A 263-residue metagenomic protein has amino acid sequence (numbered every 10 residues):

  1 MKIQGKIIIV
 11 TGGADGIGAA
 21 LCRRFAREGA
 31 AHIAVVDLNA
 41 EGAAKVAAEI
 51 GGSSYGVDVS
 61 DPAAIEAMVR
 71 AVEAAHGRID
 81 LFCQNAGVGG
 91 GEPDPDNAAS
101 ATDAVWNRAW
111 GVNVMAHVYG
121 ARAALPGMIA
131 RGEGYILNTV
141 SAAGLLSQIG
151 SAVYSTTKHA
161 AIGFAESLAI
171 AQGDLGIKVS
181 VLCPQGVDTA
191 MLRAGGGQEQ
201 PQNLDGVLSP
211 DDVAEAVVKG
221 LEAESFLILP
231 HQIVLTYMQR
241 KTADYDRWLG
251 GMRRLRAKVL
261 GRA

Functional and structural regions predicted by a protein language model:
K2-I33: Canonical Rossmann dinucleotide-binding motif of NAD(H)/NADP(H)-dependent dehydrogenases/reductases, specifically
E28, L146, S167-K178: Active-site-adjacent segment of SDR/Rossmann-fold oxidoreductases
A40-E41, V57-M68, D103: The beta1-alpha1 cofactor-binding region of Rossmann-like NAD(H)/NADP(H)-dependent oxidoreductases
P93-N107: Substrate-binding pocket helix/loop in short-chain dehydrogenase/reductase
A121, T157: Active-site helix of classical SDR
S141: Residue(s) in the substrate-gating loop at a strand-loop-helix junction that position the organic substrate next
E199-Q200, L204-A263: C-terminal tail/cap regions
